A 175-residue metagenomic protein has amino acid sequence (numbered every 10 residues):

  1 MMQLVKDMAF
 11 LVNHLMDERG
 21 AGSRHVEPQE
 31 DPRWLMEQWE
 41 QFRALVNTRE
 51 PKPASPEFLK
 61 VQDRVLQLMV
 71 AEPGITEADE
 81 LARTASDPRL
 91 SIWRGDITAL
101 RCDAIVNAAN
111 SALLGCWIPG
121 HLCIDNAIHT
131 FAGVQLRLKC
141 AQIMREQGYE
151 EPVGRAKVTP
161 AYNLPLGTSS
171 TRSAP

Functional and structural regions predicted by a protein language model:
M1-P175: Macrodomain-like recognition of ADP-ribose-binding/processing modules
